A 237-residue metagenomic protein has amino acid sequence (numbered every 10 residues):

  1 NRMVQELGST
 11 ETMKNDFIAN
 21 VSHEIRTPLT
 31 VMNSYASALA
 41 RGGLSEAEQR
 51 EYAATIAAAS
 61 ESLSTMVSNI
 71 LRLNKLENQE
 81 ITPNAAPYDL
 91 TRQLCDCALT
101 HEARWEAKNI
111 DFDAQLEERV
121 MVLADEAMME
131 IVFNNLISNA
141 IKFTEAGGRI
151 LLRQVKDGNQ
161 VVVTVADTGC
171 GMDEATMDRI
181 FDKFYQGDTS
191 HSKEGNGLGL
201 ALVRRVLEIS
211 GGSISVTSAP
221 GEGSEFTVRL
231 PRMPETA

Functional and structural regions predicted by a protein language model:
A40-A47: Short acidic helix/loop segment immediately C-terminal to the autophosphorylated histidine in two-component histidine
A58-S64: Short alpha-helical segment of the dimerization/phosphotransfer core of two-component systems
N84-D89, E106, D111-M121: Conserved catalytic submotifs in the C-terminal HATPase_c
A140-I141: Short helix-loop "hinge" at the ATP-lid/N-box region of the Bergerat-fold HATPase_c
G147-N159: Short beta-strand/loop element within the Bergerat-fold HATPase_c
M172-F184, R204: Short conserved segment of the HATPase_c
G211-G212: Conserved glycine-rich
